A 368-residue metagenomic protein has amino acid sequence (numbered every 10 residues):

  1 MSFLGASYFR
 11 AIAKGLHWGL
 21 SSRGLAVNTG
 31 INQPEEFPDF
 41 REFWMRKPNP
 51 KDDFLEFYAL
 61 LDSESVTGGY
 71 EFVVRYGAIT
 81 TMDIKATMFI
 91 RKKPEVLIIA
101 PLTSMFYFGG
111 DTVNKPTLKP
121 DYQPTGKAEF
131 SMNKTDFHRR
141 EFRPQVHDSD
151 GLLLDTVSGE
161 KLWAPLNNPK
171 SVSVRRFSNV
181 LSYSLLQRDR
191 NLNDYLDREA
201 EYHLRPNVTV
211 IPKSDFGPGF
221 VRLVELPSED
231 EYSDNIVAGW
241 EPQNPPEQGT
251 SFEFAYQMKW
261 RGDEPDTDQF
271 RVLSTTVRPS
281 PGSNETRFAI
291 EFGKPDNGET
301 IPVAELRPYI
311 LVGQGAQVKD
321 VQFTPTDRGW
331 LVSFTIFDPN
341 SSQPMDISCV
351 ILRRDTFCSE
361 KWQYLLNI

Functional and structural regions predicted by a protein language model:
M1-L25, E95, I99-A100, S104-S131 (+2 more regions): A contiguous, surface-exposed recognition patch within enzymatic or periplasmic domains that forms
G19, R23-Y76, F220, S233: Extended, loop-rich substrate-binding clefts of extracytoplasmic carbohydrate-active enzymes
P48-K51, Y76-I79, R91-K93, Q248-T250 (+2 more regions): A short, structured loop/turn motif at beta-sheet edges
D53, T80-M82, L181: Envelope-exposed proteins and targeting segments
D53-A59, I84, M132, L154 (+2 more regions): Generic recognition of long tandem-repeat/solenoid scaffolds
A59-A100, M105-F108: Acidic, contiguous internal or C-terminal segments within carbohydrate-active enzymes that form a structured patch used
M82-D83, S131, M345-C349: Short, well-structured beta-strand segments within conserved domains
D197-I368: Terminal accessory/anchoring regions of large secretory-pathway or extracellular enzymes
